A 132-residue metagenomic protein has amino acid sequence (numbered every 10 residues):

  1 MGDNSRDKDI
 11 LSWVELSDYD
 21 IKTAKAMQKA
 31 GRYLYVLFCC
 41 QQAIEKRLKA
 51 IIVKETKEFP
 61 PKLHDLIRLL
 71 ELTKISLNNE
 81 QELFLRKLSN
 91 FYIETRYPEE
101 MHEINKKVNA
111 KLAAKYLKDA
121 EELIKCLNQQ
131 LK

Functional and structural regions predicted by a protein language model:
M1-K132: Terminal alpha-helical segments
